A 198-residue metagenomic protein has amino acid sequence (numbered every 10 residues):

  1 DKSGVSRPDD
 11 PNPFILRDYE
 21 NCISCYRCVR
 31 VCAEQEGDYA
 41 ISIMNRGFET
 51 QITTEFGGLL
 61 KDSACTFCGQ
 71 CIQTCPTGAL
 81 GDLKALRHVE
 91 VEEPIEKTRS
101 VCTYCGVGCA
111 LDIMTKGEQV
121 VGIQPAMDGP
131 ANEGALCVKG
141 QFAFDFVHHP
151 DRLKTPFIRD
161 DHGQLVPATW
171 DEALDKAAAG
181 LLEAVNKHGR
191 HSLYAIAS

Functional and structural regions predicted by a protein language model:
D1-S198: N-terminal export/assembly segments and adjacent metallocofactor-ligating motifs of anaerobic energy-metabolism
